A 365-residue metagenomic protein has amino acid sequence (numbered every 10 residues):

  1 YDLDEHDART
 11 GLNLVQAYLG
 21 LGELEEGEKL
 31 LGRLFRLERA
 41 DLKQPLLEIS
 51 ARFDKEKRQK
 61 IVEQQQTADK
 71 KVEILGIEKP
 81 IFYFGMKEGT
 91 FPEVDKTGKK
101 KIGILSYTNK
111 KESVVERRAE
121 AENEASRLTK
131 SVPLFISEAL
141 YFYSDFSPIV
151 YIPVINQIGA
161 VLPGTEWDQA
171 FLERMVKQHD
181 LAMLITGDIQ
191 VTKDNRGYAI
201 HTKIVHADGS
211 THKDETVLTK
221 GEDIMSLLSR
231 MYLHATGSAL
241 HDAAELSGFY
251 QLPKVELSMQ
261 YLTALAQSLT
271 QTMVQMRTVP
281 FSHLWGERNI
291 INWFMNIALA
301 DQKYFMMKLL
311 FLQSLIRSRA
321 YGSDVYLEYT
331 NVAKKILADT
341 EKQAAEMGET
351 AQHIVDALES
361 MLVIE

Functional and structural regions predicted by a protein language model:
Y1, L31, E287, I291-M295 (+2 more regions): Inward-facing hydrophobic residues that define packing positions of alpha-helical scaffold repeats
L3, R36-L37, A300: Structural marker of alpha-solenoid helical repeat scaffolds
A8-R9, L42, F305, Q352-H353: Helix-start (N-cap) detector for alpha-helical repeat units in TPR-like alpha-solenoids, especially tetratricopeptide
R9-N13, K29, Q44-E48, K308-F311: Alpha-solenoid helical repeat scaffolds
V15-K43, S50-K57, E328-A344: TPR/TPR-like (Sel1-like) alpha-helical repeat modules
K29-K111, V115, T165: Intrinsically disordered, low-complexity, charge-biased linker/tail regions
D41, V62-T97, H206-L327, T340 (+2 more regions): C-terminal/domain-edge helix-coil "capping" segments
T97-M175, H179-D194, T211: Short beta-strand->alpha-helix linker/helix-N-cap micro-motif that forms a surface specificity/interaction loop
